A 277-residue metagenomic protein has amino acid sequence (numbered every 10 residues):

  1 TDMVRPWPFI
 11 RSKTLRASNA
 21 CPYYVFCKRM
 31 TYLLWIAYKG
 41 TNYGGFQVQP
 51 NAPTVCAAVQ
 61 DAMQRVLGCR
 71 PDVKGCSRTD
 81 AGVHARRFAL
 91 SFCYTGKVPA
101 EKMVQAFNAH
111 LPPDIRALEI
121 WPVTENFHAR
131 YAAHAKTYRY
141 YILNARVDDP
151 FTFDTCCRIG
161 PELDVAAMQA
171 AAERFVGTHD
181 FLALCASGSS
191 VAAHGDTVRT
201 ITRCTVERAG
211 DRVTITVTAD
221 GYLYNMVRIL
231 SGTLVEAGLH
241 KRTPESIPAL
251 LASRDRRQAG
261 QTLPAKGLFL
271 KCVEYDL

Functional and structural regions predicted by a protein language model:
V4-R5, L15, N19-P22: Short, low-complexity intrinsically disordered segments enriched in A/P/G/S/L with frequent Arg, especially at protein
W7-F9, A37: Intrinsic disorder/low-complexity segments enriched in polar/charged and small flexible residues
I10, A20-V25: Short hydrophobic alpha-helical segments enriched in small aliphatic residues
I10-K13, V165: Generic alpha-helix initiation/capping and coil-helix boundary signal
K13-L15, H179: Hydrophobic alpha-helical elements and their junctions with loops/disorder across both membrane and soluble proteins
Y24-L277: Structured-RNA-binding interfaces characteristic of tRNA pseudouridine synthases
